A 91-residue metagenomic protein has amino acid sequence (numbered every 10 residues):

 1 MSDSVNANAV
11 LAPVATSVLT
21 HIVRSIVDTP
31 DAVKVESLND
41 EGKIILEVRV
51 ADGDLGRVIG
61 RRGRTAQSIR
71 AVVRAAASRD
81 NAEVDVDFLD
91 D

Functional and structural regions predicted by a protein language model:
M1-L55, S68-D91: RNA-contacting regions in translation and RNA-metabolism proteins, encompassing KH/S1 modules where present
T65: An amphipathic, aromatic/His-enriched active-site/gating alpha helix that lines ligand/cofactor pockets
